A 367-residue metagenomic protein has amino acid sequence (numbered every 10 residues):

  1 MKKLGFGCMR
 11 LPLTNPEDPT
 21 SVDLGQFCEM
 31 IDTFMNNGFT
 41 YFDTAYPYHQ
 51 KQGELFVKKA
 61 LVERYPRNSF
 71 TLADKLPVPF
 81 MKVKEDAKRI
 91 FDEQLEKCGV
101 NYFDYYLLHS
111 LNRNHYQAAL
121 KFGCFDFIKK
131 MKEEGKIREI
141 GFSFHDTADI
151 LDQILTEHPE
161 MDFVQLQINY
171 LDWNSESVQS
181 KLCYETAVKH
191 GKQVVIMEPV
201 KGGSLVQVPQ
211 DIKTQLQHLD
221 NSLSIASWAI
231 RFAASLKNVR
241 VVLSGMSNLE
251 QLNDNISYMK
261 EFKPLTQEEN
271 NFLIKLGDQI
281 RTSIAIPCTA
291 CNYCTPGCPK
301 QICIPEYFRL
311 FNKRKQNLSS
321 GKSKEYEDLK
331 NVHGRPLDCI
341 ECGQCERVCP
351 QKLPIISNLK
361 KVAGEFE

Functional and structural regions predicted by a protein language model:
M1-F70, F127, E133: N-terminal binding-site loop/beta-alpha segment at the start of enzyme catalytic domains that lines or forms
R10-G25, K75-E85, N114-Q117, I212-L223: Active-site mouth loops of central-metabolism enzymes
P19-F34, V83-G99, D146-L155, I225-F232: Short, acidic/polar
N36, K58-S69, D92-N101, K132 (+2 more regions): Acidic (Asp/Glu)-rich catalytic clusters
Y46, Y293-N312, Q344-K361: Iron-sulfur cluster-binding cysteine motifs and their immediate structural context in ferredoxin-like electron-transfer
L95-H115: Active-site groove signature of glycoside hydrolases
L111-T289, Y293-I302, E306, N317-K322 (+2 more regions): Beta/alpha (TIM)-barrel catalytic core signal, keyed to glycine-rich beta->alpha loops juxtaposed to Asp/Glu that bind
Q316-Q344: Short Fe-S-cluster ligation motifs
